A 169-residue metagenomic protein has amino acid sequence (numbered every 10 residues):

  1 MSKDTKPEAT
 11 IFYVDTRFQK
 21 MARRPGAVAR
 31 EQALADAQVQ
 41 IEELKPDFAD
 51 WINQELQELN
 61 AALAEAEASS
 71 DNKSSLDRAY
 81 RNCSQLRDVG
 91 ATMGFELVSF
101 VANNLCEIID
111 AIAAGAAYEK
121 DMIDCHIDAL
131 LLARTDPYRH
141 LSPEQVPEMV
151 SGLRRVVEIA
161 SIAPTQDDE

Functional and structural regions predicted by a protein language model:
S2-P25, I127-Q166: Structural secondary-structure packing elements that flank or coincide with functional cores
V14-A35, I41-K45: Leu/Val/Ala/Ile-rich N-terminal alpha-helices, chiefly Sec-type signal peptides and the beginnings
A33-D77: Long, amphipathic alpha-helical coiled-coil segments characteristic of histidine-phosphotransfer scaffolds
D50-N53, Q57, D77, S84 (+4 more regions): Generic structural signal for well-ordered, non-transmembrane alpha-helical segments in soluble/cytosolic regions
I52, L76-A79, V98, A102 (+2 more regions): Hydrophobic packing residues in well-ordered alpha-helices of helical domains and bundles
L59-S70, G90, I109-I112, R134-P137: Secondary-structure edge/capping motif, primarily at the C-terminal ends of alpha-helices and the immediately following
S75-A111: Extended, amphipathic alpha-helices with heptad-repeat/coiled-coil or helix-bundle character that serve as
D110-D124: Histidine phosphotransfer helical core of two-component systems
